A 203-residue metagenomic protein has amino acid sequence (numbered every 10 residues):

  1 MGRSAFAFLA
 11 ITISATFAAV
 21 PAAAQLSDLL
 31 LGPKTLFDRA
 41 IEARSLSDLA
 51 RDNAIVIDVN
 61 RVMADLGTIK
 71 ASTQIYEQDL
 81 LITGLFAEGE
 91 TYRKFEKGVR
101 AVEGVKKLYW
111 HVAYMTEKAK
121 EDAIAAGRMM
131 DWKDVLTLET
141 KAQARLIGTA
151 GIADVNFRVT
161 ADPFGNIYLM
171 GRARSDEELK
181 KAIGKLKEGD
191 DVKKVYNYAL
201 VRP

Functional and structural regions predicted by a protein language model:
M1-S4: Positively charged n-region of N-terminal signal peptides that target proteins for export
A7-T16: Bacterial N-terminal signal peptides
P21-P203: N-terminal targeting leaders
